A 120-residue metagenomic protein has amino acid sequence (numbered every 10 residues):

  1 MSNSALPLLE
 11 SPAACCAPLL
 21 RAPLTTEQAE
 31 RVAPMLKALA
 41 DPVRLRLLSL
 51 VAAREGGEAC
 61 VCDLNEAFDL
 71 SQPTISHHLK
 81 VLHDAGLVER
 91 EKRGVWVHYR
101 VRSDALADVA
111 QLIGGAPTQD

Functional and structural regions predicted by a protein language model:
M1-L39, A85, D120: N-terminal leader segment of winged-helix/HTH proteins
T26, E30-S71, R93, V97-D104: N-terminal helix-turn-helix DNA-binding core of bacterial DNA-binding proteins
E66, H77, H83-D84: Alpha-helical residues within the helix-turn-helix
P73-T74, L79-K80, V97: Recognition helix of helix-turn-helix DNA-binding domains
A105-V109: Short, charged/polar, Gly/Pro-enriched secondary-structure boundary elements
A110-D120: Short, charged, intrinsically disordered terminal tails
